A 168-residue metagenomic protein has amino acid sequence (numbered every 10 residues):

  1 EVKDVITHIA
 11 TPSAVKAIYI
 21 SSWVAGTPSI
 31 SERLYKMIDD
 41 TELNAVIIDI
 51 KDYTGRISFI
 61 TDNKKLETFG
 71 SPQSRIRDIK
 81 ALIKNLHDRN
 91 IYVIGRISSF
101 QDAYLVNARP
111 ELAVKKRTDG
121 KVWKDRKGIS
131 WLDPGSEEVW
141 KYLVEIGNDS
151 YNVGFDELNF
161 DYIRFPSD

Functional and structural regions predicted by a protein language model:
E1-I9: N-terminal secretory targeting signals
H8-Y19, W23-A25, F100-N152: Active-site-adjacent "subsite" loops/lids of carbohydrate-active enzymes
A25-E32, T41, Q73-R77, D133-K141: Soluble non-cytosolic domains of exported or imported proteins
I30-S31, S58, Y104-A108: Short, solvent-exposed loop/turn and secondary-structure capping segments
S31-R56, S150-L158: Catalytic domains of carbohydrate-active enzymes, especially glycoside hydrolases
R33-M37, D78-L82, I146: A general structural detector for well-ordered alpha-helical segments in enzyme core domains, enriched
A45-I47, R77-K124, E157-D161: Glycine-rich, aromatic-flanked loop segments that form ligand/cofactor-binding clefts across common enzyme folds
T54-S98, F165-D168: Aromatic-lined substrate-binding rim segments of carbohydrate-active enzymes
